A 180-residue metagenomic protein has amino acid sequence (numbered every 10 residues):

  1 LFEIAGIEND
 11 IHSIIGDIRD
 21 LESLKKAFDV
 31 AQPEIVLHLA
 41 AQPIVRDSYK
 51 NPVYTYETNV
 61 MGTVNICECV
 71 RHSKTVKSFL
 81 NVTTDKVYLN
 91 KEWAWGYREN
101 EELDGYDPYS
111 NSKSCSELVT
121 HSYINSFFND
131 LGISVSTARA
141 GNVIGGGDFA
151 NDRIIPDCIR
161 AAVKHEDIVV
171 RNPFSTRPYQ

Functional and structural regions predicted by a protein language model:
L1-I35: N-terminal Rossmann/SDR dinucleotide-binding element
I7-N9, N100-E102, F127-S134, I159-R171: A short C-terminal helix-loop "cap" of Rossmann-like NAD(P)-dependent dehydrogenase/epimerase domains
I11-I18, E22-L24, W93, N100 (+3 more regions): Catalytic cores of nucleotide-enabled group-transfer and carboxylate-activating enzymes in metabolic and assembly-line
S13, R19, T58, G145-D152 (+1 more regions): Substrate-binding strand-loop-helix patch in Rossmann-like NAD(P)-dependent oxidoreductase/epimerase domains
V30, L39, A161-A162: Conserved catalytic core of Hanks-type protein kinase domains
E34, R46, K77: Conserved acidic residues
L39-P43, T83-D85: Conserved NAD(P)H cofactor-binding loop of Rossmann-fold oxidoreductase domains
K50-E68, H72, K77-S78, V87-V143 (+1 more regions): Catalytic helix-loop patch of NAD(P)-dependent Rossmann-fold dehydrogenases
